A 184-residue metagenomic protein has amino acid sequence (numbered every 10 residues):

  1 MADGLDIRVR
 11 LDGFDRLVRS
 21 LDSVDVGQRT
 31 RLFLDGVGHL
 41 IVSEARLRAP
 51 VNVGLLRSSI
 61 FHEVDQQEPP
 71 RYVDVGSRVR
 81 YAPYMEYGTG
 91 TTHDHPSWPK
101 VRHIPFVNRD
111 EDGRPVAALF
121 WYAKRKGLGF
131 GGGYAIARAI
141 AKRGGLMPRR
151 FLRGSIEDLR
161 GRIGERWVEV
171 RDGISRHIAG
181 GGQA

Functional and structural regions predicted by a protein language model:
M1-A184: Short, Lys/Arg-rich flexible segments
